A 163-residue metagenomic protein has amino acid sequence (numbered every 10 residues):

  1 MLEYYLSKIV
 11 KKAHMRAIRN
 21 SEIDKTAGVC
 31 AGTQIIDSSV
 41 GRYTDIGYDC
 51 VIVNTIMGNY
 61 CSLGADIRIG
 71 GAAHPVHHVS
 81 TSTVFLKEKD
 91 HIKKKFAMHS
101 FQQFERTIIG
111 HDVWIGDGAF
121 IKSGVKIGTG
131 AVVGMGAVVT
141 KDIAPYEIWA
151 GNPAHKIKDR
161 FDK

Functional and structural regions predicted by a protein language model:
M1-Q34, V84: Extended, small-residue-rich solenoid/repeat segments and analogous flexible loops that form exposed scaffolds
L6, V10-A13, I35-V40, D45-V125 (+2 more regions): Flexible, glycine/small-residue-enriched loop-and-beta-strand segment within the central core of proteins
T129: Glycine/proline-rich loop-helix segments at beta-alpha junctions forming the active-site rim of enzyme cores
V133, G151: Conserved G/P- and acidic residue-centered "switch" motifs that form tight phosphate/ATP-binding loops in soluble
Y146-E147, P153-K163: Conserved beta-strand-loop-alpha-helix hinge in the C-terminal portion of ABC ATPase nucleotide-binding domains
